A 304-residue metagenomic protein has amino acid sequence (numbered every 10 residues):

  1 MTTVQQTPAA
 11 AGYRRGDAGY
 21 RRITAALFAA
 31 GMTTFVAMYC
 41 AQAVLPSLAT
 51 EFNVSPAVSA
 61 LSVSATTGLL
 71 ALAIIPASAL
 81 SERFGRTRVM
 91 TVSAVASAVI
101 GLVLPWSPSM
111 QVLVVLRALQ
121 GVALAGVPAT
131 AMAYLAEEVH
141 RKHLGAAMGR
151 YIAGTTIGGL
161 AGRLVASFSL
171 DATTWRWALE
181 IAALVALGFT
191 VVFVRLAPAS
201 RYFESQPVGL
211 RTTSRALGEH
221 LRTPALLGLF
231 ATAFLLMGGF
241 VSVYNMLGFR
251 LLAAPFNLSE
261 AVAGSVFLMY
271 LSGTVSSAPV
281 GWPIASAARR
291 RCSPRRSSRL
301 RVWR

Functional and structural regions predicted by a protein language model:
P8-D17, A197-F230: Juxtamembrane intracellular "pre-TM" segments in multi-pass secondary transporters
N53, G85, W106-V112, H140: Helix-breaking motifs and short loop linkers at transmembrane-helix boundaries and internal kinks in secondary membrane
L72-P108: Conserved MFS/SLC helix-loop-helix module at the cytosolic interface between two early adjacent transmembrane helices
I74-G85, V275-A288: Helix-to-loop junctions at the C-terminal end of transmembrane segments in multipass secondary transporters
A96, I100, Q111-Q120: Paired small-residue
M110-V112, R141, G149-A197: Helix-loop-helix hairpin linking two adjacent transmembrane segments in secondary transporters
L116-T155: Cytoplasmic helix-loop-helix junction between adjacent transmembrane helices in 12-TM secondary transporters
